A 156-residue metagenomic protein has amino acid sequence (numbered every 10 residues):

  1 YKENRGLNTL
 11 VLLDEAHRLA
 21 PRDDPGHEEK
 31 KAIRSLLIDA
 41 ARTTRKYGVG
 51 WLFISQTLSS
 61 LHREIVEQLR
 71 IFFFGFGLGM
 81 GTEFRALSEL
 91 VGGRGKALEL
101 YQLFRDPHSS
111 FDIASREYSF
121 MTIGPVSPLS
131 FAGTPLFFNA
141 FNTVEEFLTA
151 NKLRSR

Functional and structural regions predicted by a protein language model:
Y1-T9, D23-E28: Conserved helicase/translocase P-loop NTPase motor core
L10-V11, L52: Hydrophobic "anchor" residues on beta-strands that sit immediately upstream of conserved functional sites
D14-A16: Walker B catalytic acidic pair
R18-P21, S59-S60: Residues immediately C-terminal
D24-A40: Substrate-gripping "pore-loop 1 plus following alpha2 helix"
K30-A32, I71-F74, V91-G95, N139-E145: Short, low-complexity, polar/charged sequence segments that are solvent-exposed and flexible
I38-S130: Conserved ATP-driven motor cores of ASCE-family P-loop NTPases powering translocation/secretion/packaging/pilus
F111-R156: Conserved P-loop NTPase motor module
